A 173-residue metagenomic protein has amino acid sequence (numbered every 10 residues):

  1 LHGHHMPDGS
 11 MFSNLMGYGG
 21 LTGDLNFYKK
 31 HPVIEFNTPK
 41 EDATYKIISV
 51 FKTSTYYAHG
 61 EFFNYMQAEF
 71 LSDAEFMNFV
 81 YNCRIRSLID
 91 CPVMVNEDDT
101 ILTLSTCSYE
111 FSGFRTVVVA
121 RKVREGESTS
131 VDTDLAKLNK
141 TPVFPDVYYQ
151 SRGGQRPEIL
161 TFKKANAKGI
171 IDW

Functional and structural regions predicted by a protein language model:
L1-W173: Extracytoplasmic/periplasmic soluble domains downstream of a signal peptide or transmembrane helix
